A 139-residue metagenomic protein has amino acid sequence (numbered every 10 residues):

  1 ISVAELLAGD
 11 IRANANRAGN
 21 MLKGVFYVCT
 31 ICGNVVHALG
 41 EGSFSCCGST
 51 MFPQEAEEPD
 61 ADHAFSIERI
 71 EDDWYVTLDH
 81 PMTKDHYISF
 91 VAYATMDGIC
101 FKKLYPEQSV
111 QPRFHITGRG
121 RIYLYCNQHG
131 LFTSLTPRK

Functional and structural regions predicted by a protein language model:
F26, S43, Y123: Residues immediately within or flanking Cys/His clusters that coordinate Zn2+ in small zinc-binding modules
C29-C32, C46, C126: Short cysteine-rich clusters marking metal-coordination/redox-active sites
V36, T50-M51, G130: Cys/His-rich microdomains that often coordinate metals
G40-M51: Cysteine-rich micro-motifs
F52-F65: Short metal-binding segments enriched for Cys and/or His
D72-V76: Structural beta-strand segments of beta-rich domains
T77-L78, V110-T117: Exposed aromatic-hydrophobic patches
Q128-K139: Edge beta-strands of extracellular beta-sandwich domains
